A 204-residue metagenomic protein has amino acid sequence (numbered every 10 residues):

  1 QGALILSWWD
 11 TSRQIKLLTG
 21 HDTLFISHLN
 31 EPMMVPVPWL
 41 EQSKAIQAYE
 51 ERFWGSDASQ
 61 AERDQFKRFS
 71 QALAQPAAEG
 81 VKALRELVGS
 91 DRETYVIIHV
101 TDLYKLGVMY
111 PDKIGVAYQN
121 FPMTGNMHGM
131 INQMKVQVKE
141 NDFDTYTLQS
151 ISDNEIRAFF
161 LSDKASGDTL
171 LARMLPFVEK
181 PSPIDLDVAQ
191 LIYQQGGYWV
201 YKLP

Functional and structural regions predicted by a protein language model:
Q1-P204: Extracytoplasmic
